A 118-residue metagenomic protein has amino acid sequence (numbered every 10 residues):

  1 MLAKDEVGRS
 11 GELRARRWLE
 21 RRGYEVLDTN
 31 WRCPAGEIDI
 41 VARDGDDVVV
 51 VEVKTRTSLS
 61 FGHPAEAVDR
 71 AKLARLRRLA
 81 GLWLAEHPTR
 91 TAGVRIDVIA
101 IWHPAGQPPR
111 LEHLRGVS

Functional and structural regions predicted by a protein language model:
M1-T29: Acidic-basic catalytic patches of nuclease active cores, encompassing PD-(D/E)XK and other metal-cofactor nuclease
L19, I38-P64, V68, L76: Conserved catalytic cores of phosphodiester-cleaving nucleases, focusing on short active-site segments
Y24, T29-N30, V49-E52, H113-G116: Secondary-structure boundary/capping motif
N30, D39-V41, K54-R56, I99-W102 (+1 more regions): Anionic group-transfer/hydrolysis microenvironments
P34-G36: Short acidic/glycine-enriched loop/turn segments that link adjacent beta-strands
S60-A92: Mid-chain, well-packed structural core segment of small domains
E86-S118: Domain-level recognition of nuclease-like catalytic cores that cleave nucleotide substrates
